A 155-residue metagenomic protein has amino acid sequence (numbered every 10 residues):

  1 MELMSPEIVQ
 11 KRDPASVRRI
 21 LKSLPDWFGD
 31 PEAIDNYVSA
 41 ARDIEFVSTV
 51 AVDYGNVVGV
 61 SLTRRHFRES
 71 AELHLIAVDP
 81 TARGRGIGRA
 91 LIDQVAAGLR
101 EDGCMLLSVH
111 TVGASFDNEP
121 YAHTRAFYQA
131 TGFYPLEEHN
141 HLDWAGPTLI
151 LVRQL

Functional and structural regions predicted by a protein language model:
L3, E7-L75, D79, I92-Q94 (+3 more regions): Acetyl-CoA-dependent GNAT
F46, G146-I150: Short hydrophobic/aromatic beta-strand or adjacent loop that forms the aromatic wall/cage of a ligand/substrate-binding
V52-Y54, V152-L155: Active-site beta-strand termini and strand-to-loop segments that position acidic
I76, T81, V112-A114: Short strand-loop junctions, especially beta-strand C-caps/beta-turns that link beta-sheets to coils or alpha-helices
V78, G84-E101, A122-A126, A130: Conserved acetyl-CoA-binding loop-helix of GNAT-fold acetyltransferases
L99-P120: Conserved GNAT acetyl-CoA-binding A-motif
Y121-T124, E138-P147: Short glycine/proline-centered loop/turn elements that form peptide/ligand docking sites
